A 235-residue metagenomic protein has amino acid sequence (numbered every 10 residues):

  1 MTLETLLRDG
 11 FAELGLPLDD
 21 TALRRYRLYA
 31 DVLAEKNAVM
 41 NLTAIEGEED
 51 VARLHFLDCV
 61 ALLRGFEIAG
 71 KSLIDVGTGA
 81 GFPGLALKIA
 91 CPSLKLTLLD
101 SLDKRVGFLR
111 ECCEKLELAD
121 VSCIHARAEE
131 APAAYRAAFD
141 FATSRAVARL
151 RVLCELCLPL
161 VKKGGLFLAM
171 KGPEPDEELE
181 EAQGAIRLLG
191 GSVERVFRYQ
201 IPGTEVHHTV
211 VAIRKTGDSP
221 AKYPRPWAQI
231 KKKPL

Functional and structural regions predicted by a protein language model:
T2-G70, I74, K104-V121: Class I SAM-dependent transferase core
E46, H125-R127, F197: Short loop/edge segments at beta-strand edges and connector loops that shape dinucleotide/nucleotide cofactor-binding
V60-A148, C154-E155: Conserved SAM/SAH cofactor-binding pocket of Class I
C91, V161-K163: Helix-to-beta-strand junctions that scaffold the AdoMet/dcAdoMet cofactor pocket in Class I SAM-dependent enzymes
R105-G107, P175, L179: Short alpha-helix immediately C-terminal to the canonical SAM-binding loop
E129, G172-D176, I201: Short "lid" loop at the C-terminus of a central beta-strand within the Rossmann-like core of SAM-dependent
G164-E174: Conserved beta-strand signature within the Rossmann-like core of class I S-adenosyl-L-methionine
E180-L235: SAM/dcSAM-binding transferase cores
